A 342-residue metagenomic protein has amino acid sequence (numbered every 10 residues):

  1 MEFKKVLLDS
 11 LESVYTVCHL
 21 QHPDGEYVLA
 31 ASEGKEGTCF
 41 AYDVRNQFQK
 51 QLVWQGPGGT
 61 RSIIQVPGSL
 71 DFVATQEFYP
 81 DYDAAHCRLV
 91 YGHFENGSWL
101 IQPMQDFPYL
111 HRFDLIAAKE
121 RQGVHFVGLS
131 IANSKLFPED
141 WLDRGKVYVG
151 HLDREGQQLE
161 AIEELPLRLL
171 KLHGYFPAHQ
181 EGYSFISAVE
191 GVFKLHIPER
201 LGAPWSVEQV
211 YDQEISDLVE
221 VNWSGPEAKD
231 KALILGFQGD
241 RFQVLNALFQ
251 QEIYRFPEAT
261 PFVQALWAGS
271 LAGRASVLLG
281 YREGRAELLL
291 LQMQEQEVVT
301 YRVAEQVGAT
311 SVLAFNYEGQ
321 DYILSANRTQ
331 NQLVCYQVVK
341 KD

Functional and structural regions predicted by a protein language model:
M1-D342: Beta-propeller-forming repeat regions
